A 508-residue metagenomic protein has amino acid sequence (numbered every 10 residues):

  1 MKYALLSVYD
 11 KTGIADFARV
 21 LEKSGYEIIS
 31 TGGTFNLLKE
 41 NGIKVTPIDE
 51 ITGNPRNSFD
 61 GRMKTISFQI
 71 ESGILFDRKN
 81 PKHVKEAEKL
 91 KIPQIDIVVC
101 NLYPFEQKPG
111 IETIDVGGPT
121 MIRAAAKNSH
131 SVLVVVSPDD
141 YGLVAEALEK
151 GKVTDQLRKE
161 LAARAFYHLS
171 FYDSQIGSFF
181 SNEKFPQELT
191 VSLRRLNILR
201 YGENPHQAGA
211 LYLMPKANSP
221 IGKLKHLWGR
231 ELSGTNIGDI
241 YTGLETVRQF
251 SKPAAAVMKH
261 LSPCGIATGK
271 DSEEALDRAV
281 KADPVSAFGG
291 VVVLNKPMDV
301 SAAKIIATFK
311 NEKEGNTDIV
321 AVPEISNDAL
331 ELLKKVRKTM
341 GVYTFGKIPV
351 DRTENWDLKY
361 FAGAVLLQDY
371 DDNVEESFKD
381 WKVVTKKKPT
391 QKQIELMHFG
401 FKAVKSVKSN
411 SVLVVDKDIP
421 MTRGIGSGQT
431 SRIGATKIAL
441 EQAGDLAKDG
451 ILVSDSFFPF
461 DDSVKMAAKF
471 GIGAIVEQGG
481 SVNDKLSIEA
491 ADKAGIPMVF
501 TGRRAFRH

Functional and structural regions predicted by a protein language model:
K2-V8, A15, E22: Signature of uroporphyrinogen-III synthase
K2-Y3, I92-P220, L224-L227, K310-N316 (+4 more regions): Internal alpha/beta core interface subdomains
L6, C100, E477: Redox-cofactor binding/interface segments in oxidoreductases and associated redox assembly factors
T12-F17, S24-D77, P81-K91, I97 (+2 more regions): Feature captures the catalytic cores and cofactor-binding loops of soluble hydro-lyases/lyases that act on carboxylate
D49-E50, V132-D140, P253-C264, T501-R503: Glycine-rich phosphate/pyrophosphate-binding loops and their adjacent beta-strand/loop elements at enzyme active sites
K184-S411, K417, M421-T422, R432-T436 (+1 more regions): Long, structured protein-protein interaction/assembly regions in large complexes
I425-G426: Short hydrophobic alpha-helix segments
